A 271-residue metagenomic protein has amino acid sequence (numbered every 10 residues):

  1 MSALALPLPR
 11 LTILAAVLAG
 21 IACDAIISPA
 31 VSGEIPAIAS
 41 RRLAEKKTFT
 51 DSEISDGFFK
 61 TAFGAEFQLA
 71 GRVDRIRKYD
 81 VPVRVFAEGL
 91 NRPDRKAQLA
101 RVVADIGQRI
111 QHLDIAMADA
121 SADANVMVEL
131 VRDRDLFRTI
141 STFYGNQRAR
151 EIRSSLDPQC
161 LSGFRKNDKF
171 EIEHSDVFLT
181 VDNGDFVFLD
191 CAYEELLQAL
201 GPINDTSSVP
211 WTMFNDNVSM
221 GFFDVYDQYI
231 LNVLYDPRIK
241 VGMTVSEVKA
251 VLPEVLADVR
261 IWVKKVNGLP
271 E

Functional and structural regions predicted by a protein language model:
S2-A15: Bacterial N-terminal signal peptides that target proteins for export
P7, A19, K47, D51 (+3 more regions): Intrinsic-disorder-associated interaction segments
T12-D24: Bacterial N-terminal signal peptides
C23-R84, N91, P158-N167, N267-L269: Disordered inhibitory propeptide/activation segment of secreted metzincin zinc metalloprotease zymogens, centered on
R41-E45, F67-A70, N146-V187, I203-E271: Metalloprotease/metallohydrolase-associated module, dominated by Zn2+-dependent proteases
K60-R72, F86-A87, A97-V103, R109-D114: N-terminal post-signal-peptidase region of extra-cytosolic proteins
P93-V209: Metzincin-family zinc-dependent endopeptidase catalytic domain
